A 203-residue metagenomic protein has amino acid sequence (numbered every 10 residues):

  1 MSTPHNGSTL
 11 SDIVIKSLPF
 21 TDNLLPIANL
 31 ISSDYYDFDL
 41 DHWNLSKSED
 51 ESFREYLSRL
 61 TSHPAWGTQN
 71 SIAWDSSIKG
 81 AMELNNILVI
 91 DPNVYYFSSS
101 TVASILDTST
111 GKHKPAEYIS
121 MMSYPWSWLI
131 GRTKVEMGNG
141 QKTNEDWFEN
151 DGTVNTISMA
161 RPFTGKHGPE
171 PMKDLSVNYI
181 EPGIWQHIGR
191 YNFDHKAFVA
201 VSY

Functional and structural regions predicted by a protein language model:
T3-Y203: Helical cap/lid subdomain of alpha/beta-hydrolase-fold lipid enzymes that gates access to the catalytic pocket
